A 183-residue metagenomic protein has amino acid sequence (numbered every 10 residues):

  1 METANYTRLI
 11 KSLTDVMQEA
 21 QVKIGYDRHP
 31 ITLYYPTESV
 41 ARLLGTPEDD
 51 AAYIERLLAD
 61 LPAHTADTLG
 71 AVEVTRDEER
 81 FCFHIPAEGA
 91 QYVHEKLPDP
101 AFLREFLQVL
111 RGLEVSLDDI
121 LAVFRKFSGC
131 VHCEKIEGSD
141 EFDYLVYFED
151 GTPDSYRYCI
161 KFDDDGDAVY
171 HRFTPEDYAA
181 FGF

Functional and structural regions predicted by a protein language model:
E2-L33: Positively charged, polyanion-binding regions of nucleic-acid-associated proteins
E2-N5, H94-R104, H132, E141-Y144 (+2 more regions): Long, charge-rich, low-complexity intrinsically disordered regions
V16, E105-C130: Short, non-transmembrane alpha-helical segments in secretory-pathway proteins
I24, D67-V74, F124-I136: Short secondary-structure junctions
I31, A41-A71: Charge-enriched amphipathic alpha-helical scaffolds
A63-D99: Charged low-complexity interaction tracts in eukaryotic proteins
R125-P153: A cross-family detector of function-defining hotspots
G151-F183: Intrinsically disordered, low-complexity regulatory segments enriched in Ser/Thr/Pro and charged residues
